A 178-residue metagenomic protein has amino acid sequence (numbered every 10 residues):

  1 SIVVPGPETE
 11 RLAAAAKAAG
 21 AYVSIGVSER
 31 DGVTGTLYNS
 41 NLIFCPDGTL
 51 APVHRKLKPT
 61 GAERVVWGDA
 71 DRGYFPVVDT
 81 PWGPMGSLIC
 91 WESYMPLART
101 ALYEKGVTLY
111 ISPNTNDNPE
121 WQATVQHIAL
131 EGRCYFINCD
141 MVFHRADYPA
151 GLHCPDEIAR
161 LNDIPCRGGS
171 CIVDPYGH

Functional and structural regions predicted by a protein language model:
I2-G20, R30-T108, N114-H127: Active-site catalytic loop in hydrolytic enzyme cores
S28-D31, G177-H178: Short beta-turn/strand-loop junction motif enriched in small, turn-promoting residues
A123-E131, N138-F143: Catalytic alpha/beta core domains of metabolic enzymes, predominantly
M141-H178: C-terminal beta-strand edge segments of enzyme domains
